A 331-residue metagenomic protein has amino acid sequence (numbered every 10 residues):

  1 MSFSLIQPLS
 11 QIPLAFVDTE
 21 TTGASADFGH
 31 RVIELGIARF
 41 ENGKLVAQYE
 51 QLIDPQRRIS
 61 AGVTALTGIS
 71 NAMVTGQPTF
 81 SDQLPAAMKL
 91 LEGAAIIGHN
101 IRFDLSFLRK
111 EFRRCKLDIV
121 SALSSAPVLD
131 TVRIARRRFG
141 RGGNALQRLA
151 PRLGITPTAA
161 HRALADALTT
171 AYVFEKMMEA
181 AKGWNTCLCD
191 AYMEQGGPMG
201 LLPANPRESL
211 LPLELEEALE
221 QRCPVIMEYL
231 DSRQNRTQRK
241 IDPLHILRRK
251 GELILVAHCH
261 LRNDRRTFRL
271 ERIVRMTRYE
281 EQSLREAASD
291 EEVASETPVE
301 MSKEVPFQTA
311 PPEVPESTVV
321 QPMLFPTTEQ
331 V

Functional and structural regions predicted by a protein language model:
M1-I6, V173-I226: Acidic two-metal-ion nuclease catalytic site recognized across multiple nuclease folds, prominently DnaQ/RNase D-T
M1-R113, L117-L123, G140-G143, L149-H161: Conserved non-catalytic scaffold segment of RNase H-like nuclease domains
T19, H99, T131, P243 (+1 more regions): Residues immediately flanking
T21-G23, R133, T169: Short, glycine/acidic-enriched loop or turn micro-motifs at the edges of active sites
A126-G142: Short alpha-helix plus adjacent loop in nuclease-associated cores
R162-E175: Acidic, divalent-metal-coordinating active-site segment for phosphoryl/phosphodiester hydrolysis, typified by short
P206-V331: Core beta-strand-centered patch of the WYL/Sm-like small regulatory domain
